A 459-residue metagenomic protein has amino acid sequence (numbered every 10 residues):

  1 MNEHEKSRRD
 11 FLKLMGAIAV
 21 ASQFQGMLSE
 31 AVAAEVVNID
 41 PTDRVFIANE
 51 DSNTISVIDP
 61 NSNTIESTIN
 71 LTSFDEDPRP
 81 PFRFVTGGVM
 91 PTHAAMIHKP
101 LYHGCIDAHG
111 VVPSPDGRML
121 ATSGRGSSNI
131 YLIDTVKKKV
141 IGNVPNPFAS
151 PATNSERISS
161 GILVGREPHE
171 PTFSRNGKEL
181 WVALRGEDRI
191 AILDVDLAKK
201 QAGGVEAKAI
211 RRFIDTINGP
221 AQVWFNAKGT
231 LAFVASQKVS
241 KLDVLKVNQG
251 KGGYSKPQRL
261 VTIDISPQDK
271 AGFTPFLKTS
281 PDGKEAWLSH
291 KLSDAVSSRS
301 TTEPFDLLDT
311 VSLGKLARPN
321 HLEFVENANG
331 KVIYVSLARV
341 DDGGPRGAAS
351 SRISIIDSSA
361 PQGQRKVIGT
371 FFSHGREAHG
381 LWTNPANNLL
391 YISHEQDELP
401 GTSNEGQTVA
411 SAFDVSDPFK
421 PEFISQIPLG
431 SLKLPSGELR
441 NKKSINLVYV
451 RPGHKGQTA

Functional and structural regions predicted by a protein language model:
N2-A19: N-terminal secretory signal peptides and thylakoid transit peptides that target proteins across membranes
Q25-N53, V57, I65: C-terminal segment of N-terminal export signals and the immediately downstream linker at the start of the mature
A34-P41, F74-P115, A149-R175, D215-K228 (+5 more regions): Beta-rich, blade/repeat-based domains predominating in secreted/periplasmic proteins but also intracellular
I39, S336-A348, S393-Q407: Short, conserved, GDST-rich strand-edge loop motifs in beta-rich repeat architectures
S52-N53, S127-S128, E187-D188, V239-S240 (+3 more regions): Short glycine/acidic-enriched loop and turn motifs that connect beta-strands
S62, V136-K138, D194-G203, K246-Y254 (+3 more regions): Short loop/turn segments immediately following beta-strands, especially the blade-tip and inter-blade linker loops
S67, A95-L101, G142-V144, E156-G161 (+5 more regions): A short beta-strand motif characteristic of beta-propeller blades
